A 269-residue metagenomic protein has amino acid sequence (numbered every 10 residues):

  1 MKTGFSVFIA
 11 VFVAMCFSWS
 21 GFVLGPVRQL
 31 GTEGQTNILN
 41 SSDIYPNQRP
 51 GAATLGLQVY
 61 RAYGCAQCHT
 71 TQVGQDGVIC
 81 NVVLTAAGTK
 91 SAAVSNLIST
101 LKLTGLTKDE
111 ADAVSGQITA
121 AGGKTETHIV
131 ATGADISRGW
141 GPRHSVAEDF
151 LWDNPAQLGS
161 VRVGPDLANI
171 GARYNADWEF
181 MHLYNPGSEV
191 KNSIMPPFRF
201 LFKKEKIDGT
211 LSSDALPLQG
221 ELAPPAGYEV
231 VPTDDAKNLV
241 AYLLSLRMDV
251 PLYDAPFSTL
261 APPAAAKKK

Functional and structural regions predicted by a protein language model:
M1-P50, A131, V240-K269: Post-cleavage N-terminal segment of exported redox proteins
F12-W19, T85-T89, N96-I98, T104-G116 (+2 more regions): Electron-transfer interface patches adjacent to heme c in soluble/periplasmic c-type cytochromes and di-/multiheme
G34-R61, Q67, V73-I79, D109 (+3 more regions): Electrostatic cytochrome c docking/interface patches
A53-A66, A223-K237, V250-S258: Sequence context surrounding c-type heme c attachment/ligation sites in exported
R61-C65, T70, T119-G123, A168 (+3 more regions): Sec-exported extracytoplasmic/periplasmic mature domains
Q67-T71, T125-I129, N192-P197, V250-T259: Surface-exposed patches in mature extracellular/periplasmic domains of secreted proteins
T70-G77, R199-G209, V250-P251: Short regulatory "switch" loops immediately downstream of catalytic or recognition motifs within protein catalytic
C80-L84: A short beta-strand micro-motif
